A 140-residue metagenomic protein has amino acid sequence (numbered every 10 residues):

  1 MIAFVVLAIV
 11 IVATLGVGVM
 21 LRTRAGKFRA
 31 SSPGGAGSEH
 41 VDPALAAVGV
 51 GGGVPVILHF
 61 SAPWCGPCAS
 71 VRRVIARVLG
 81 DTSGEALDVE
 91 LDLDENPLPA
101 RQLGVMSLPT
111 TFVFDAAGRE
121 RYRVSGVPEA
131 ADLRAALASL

Functional and structural regions predicted by a protein language model:
M1-H40: N-terminal targeting signals for export/organelle localization
G37-P55: A short beta-strand-turn-helix
G51-C65: Short active-site neighborhood of thiol/selenol oxidoreductases, capturing the structured segment around
A62-R73, R77: Conserved redox-active cysteine motifs that mediate thiol-disulfide chemistry, especially di-cysteine Cys-X(1-2)-Cys
A76-E85: Short helix-loop-beta junction
G84-P97: Thiol-based oxidoreductase modules, predominantly thioredoxin-like and allied folds used for disulfide exchange
G104-F112: Structural micro-motif
F114-L140: Non-catalytic, surface beta->alpha helical segment in thiol-disulfide oxidoreductase systems
